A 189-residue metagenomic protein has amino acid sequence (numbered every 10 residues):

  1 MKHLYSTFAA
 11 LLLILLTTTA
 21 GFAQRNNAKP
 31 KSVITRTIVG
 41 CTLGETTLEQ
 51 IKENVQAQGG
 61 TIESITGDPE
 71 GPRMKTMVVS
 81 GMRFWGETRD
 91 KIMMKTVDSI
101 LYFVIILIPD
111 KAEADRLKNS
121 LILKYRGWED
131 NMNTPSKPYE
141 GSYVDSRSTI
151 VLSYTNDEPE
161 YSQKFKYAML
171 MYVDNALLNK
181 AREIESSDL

Functional and structural regions predicted by a protein language model:
M1, Q24, R89-I92: Short hydrophobic/aromatic-rich motifs at helix boundaries and adjacent loops
M1-A9: Bacterial N-terminal signal peptides that target proteins for export
L4, L16, M77, W85 (+3 more regions): Residue-level detector of intrinsically disordered/flexible regions characterized by low predicted structural confidence
A9-T18: Bacterial N-terminal signal peptides
I14, W85, K95-V97, T134 (+2 more regions): Sterically constrained small-residue positions within well-ordered secondary structures of folded domains
T19-A23: Sec/Tat signal peptide C-region and signal peptidase I cleavage site
Q24-P69, F103-L189: Non-cytosolic coordination micro-motifs
P69-D115: Mid-chain, structured segments of secreted extracytoplasmic proteins
